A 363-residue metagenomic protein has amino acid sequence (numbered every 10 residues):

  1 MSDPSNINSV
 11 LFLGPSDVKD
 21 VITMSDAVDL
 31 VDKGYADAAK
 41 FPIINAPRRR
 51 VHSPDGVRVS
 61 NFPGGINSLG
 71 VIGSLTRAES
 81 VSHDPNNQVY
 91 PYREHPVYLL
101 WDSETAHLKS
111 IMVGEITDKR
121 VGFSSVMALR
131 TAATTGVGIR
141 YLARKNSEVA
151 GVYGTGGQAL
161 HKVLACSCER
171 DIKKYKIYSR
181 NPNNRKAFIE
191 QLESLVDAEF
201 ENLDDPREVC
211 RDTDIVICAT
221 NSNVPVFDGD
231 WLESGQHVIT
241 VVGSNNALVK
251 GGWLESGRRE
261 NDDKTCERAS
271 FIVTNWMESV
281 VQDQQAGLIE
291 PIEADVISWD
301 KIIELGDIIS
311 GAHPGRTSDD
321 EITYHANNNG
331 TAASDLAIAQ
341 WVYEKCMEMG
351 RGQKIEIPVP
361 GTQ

Functional and structural regions predicted by a protein language model:
M1-A128, N146, I303, A333-L336 (+2 more regions): N-terminal ligand-binding/catalytic initiation module
M127-G151, G157-E169: Short internal alpha-helix immediately C-terminal to a glycine-rich phosphate-binding loop in Rossmann-like
C168-E193: NAD(P)-binding Rossmann-fold cofactor-contacting core
E169-D171, D230-G235, D263-R268: Short, conserved loop/helix-junction motifs that constitute active-site signature segments in enzyme catalytic cores
V196-T213, F227-D230: Short acidic low-complexity segments
N223-I239: Rossmann-fold NAD(P) dinucleotide-binding segment
T240-P314: Rossmann-fold NAD(P)-binding glycine/threonine-rich loop
A337-Q363: Phosphate-binding loop/pocket of nucleotide- and phosphate-handling active sites
